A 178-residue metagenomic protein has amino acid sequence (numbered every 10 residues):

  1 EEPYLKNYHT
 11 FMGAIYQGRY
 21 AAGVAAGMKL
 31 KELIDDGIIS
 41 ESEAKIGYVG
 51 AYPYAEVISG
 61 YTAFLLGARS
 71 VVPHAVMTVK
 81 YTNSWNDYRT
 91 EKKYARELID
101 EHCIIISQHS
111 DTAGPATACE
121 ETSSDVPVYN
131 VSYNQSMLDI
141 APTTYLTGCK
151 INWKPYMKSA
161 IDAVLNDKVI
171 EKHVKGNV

Functional and structural regions predicted by a protein language model:
E1-V178: A residue-level marker of the well-folded mature domains of exported/periplasmic proteins
